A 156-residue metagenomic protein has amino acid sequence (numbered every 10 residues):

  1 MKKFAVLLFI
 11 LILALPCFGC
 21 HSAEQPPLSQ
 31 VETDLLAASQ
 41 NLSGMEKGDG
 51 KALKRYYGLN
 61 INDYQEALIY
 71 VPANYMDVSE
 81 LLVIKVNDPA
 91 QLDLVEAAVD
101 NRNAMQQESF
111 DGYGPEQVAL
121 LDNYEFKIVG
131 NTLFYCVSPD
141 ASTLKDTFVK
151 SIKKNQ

Functional and structural regions predicted by a protein language model:
M1-F4: Positively charged n-region of N-terminal signal peptides that target proteins for export
V6-L13: Sec-dependent N-terminal signal peptides
L15-G19: C-terminal motif of bacterial Sec signal peptides marking the signal peptidase cleavage site
P27-M45: Post-signal peptide N-terminal segment of mature Sec-exported envelope proteins
K47-M76, A90-L94: Short, compositionally biased low-complexity segments enriched in polar/charged residues
A73, E116-Q156: A short, solvent-exposed beta-edge/loop patch
V78-D88: A short acidic-to-branched-hydrophobic micro-motif
P89-I128: Short Gly/Thr-rich strand-loop-strand
